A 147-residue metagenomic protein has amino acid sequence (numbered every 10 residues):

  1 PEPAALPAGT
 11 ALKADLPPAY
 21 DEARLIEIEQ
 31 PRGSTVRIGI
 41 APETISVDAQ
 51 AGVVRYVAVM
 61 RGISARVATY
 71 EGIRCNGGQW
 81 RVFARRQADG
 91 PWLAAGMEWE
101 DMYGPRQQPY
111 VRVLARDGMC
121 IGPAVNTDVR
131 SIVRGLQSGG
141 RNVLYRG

Functional and structural regions predicted by a protein language model:
P1-G72: N-terminal secretory signal peptides
I28, Y56, W80-F83, C120: Generic structural hydrophobic/aromatic packing signal, biased to beta-strands
Q30, Q50, Q79, Q87 (+2 more regions): Residue-identity detector for glutamine
G33, R81, Y145-G147: Mature, folded catalytic cores of secreted/periplasmic enzymes
P42, Y70, R85-Q87, A94-G96 (+1 more regions): General "foldedness" signal
G77-Y103: A short, surface-exposed interaction/processing loop segment used at functional sites
L93-G147: C-terminal partner/receptor-binding element of secreted or periplasmic proteins
